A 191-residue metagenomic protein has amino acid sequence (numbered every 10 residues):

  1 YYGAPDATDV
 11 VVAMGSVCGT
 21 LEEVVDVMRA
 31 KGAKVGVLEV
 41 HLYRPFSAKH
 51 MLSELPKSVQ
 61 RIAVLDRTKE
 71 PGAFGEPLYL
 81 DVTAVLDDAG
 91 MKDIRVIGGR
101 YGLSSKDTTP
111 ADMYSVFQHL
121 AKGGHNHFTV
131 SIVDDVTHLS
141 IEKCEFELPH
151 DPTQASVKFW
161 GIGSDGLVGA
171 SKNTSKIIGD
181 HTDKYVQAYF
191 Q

Functional and structural regions predicted by a protein language model:
Y1: Conformationally flexible catalytic loops at phosphate/diphosphate-handling active centers
P5-D6, V10-H41, T153-Q191: Anionic-ligand anchoring segments at beta-strand to alpha-helix junctions in alpha/beta enzyme folds, i.e., glycine
D9, G15, E23-D26, F46-K57 (+2 more regions): Short glycine/threonine-rich loop-to-helix capping motif typified by GTGT followed within a few residues by an Asp-Pro
C18, V25-G32, L55, V59 (+6 more regions): Structural signal for hydrophobic packing residues in well-ordered secondary-structure cores of soluble enzyme domains
C18-T20, R44-S47, E70-G72, S104-K106 (+1 more regions): Flexible loop/turn segments at secondary-structure boundaries
K31-R61: Core nucleotide-handling region used for phosphoryl-transfer chemistry
E39-K49, R100-S105, A188-Q191: Short connector loops at secondary-structure junctions
R61-H150: Peripheral docking tails and interdomain loops at the edges of cofactor- or intermediate-handling domains
